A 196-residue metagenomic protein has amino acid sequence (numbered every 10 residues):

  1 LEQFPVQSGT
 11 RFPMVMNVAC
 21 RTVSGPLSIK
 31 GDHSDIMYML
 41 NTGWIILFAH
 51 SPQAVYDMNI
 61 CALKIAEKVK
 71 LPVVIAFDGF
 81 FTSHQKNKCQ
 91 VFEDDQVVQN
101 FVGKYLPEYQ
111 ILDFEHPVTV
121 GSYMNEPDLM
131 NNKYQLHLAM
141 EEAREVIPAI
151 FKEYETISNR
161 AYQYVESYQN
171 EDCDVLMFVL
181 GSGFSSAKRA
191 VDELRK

Functional and structural regions predicted by a protein language model:
L1, P52-Q53, F80-T82, L180-S186: Gly/Ser/Thr-rich loops at beta-strand to alpha-helix junctions that form or flank small-molecule/cofactor-binding
L1-L40, W44-E67: Thiamine diphosphate
G25-I29, F48, P52, K133-R144 (+1 more regions): Hydrophobic alpha-helical scaffolding
D57-I60, K86-K88, K188-V191: A short secondary-structure junction signal
V73-E166: Conformationally flexible catalytic loops at phosphate/diphosphate-handling active centers
Y164-K196: Redox- and metal-dependent alpha/beta enzyme cores, enriched for Fe-S-associated oxidoreductases and cofactor-handling
